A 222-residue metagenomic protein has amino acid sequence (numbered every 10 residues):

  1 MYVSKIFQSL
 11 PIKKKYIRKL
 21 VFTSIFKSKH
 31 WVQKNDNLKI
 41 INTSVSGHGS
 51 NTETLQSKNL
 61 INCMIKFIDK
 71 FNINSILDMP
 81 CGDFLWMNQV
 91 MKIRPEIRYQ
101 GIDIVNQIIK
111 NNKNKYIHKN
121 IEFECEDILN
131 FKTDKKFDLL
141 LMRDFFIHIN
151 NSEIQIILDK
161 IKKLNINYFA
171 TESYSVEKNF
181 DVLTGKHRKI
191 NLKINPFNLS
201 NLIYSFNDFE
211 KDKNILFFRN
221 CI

Functional and structural regions predicted by a protein language model:
M1-K135, I149-I222: Class I (Rossmann-like) S-adenosyl-L-methionine-dependent methyltransferase catalytic domain, capturing the SAM-binding
D138: Conserved active-site beta-strand-loop modules that form the wall/rim of enzyme catalytic pockets and either contain
L141: A conserved beta-strand element that flanks and buttresses the S-adenosyl-L-methionine
F145: Hydrophobic adenine-recognition pocket in adenosine-nucleotide-binding enzymes
